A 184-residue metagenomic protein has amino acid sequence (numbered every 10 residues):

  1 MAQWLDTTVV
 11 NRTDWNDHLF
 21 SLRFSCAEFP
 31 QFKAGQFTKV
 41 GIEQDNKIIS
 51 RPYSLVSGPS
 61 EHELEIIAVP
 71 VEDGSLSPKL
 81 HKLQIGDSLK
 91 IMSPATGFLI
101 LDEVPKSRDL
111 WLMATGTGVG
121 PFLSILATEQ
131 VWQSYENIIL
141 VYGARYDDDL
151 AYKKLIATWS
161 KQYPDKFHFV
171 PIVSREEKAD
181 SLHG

Functional and structural regions predicted by a protein language model:
A2-I85, S174-R175: Ferredoxin-reductase
A2-L5, V141, Y146-G184: Reductase modules of NAD(P)H-dependent flavoproteins
E61, Y135, Q162-P164: Short, well-ordered coil/turn elements that cap or connect secondary structure elements
E65, K90, W111, I139-V141 (+1 more regions): A structural signal for isolated positions on well-ordered beta-strands in alpha/beta enzyme cores
P94-P105: A short, basic/flexible loop-to-alpha-helix module at the beginning of a structural domain
S107, V131-I138: Conserved S-adenosyl-L-methionine
T115-G120: Ser/Thr-glycine-rich phosphate-binding loops at phosphate-binding pockets of nucleotides, nucleotide cofactors
P121-Q133: Histidine-anchored nucleotide/phosphate-binding helix
